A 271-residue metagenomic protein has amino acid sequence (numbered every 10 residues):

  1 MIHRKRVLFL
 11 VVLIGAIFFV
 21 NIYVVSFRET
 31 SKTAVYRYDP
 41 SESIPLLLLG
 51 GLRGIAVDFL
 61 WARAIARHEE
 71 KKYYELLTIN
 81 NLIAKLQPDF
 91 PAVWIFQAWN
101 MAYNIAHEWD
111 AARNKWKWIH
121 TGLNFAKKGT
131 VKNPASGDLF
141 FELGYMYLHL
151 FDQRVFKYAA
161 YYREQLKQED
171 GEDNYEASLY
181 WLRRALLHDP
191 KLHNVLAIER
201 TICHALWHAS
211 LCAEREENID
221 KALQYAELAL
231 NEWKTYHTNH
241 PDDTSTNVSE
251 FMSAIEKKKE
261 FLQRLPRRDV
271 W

Functional and structural regions predicted by a protein language model:
M1-K5: Short, Lys/Arg-rich N-terminal segment immediately upstream of the first membrane anchor
R6-Y23: Hydrophobic membrane-insertion alpha-helices, especially the h-region of bacterial N-terminal signal peptides
F27-I83, D89-N133, F141-L228, E232 (+3 more regions): Short coil/linker segments at helix-helix boundaries
S245, S249-P266: Long, charge-rich alpha-helical interaction segments
